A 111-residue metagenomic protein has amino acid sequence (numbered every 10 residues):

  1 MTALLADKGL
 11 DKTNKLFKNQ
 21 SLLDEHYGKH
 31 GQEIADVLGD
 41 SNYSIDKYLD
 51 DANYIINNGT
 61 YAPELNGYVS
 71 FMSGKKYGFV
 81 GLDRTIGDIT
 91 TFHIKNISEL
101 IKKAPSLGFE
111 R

Functional and structural regions predicted by a protein language model:
T2-F71: Compact soluble domain cores
Y68-F71, Y77-L82: Short, surface-exposed beta-strand/loop micro-motifs that present aromatic residues
S73-G74, F92: Short His-Asn-centered micro-motif
F79-R111: A short, surface-exposed interaction/processing loop segment used at functional sites
